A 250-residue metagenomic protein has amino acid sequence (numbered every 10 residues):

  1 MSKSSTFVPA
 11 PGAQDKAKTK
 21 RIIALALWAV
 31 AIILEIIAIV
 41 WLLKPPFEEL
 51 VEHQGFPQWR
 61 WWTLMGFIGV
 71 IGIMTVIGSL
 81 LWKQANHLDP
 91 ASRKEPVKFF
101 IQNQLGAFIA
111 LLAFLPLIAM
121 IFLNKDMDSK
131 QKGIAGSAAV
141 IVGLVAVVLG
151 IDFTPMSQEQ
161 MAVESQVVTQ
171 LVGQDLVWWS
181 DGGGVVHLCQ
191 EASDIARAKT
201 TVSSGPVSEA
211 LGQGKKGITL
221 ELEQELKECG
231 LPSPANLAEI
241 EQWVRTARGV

Functional and structural regions predicted by a protein language model:
M1-I73: Membrane-anchoring hydrophobic segments
P11-T19, I33, S129-F153: N-terminal Sec-dependent export signals
I39-L50, S79-K83, I118, F122-K125 (+1 more regions): Transmembrane helix-loop junctions and nearby membrane-interface residues
G55-Q58, P90-L105: Membrane-interface segments at loop-to-transmembrane junctions
G72-D89: Membrane-water interface of transmembrane alpha-helices
D89-S92, D128, N236: Alpha-helix capping and helix-coil boundary motifs
K98-V142: Cytosolic-side transmembrane helix boundary signature
L149-V250: Mature, structured domains enriched in cysteine- and short glycine motifs
